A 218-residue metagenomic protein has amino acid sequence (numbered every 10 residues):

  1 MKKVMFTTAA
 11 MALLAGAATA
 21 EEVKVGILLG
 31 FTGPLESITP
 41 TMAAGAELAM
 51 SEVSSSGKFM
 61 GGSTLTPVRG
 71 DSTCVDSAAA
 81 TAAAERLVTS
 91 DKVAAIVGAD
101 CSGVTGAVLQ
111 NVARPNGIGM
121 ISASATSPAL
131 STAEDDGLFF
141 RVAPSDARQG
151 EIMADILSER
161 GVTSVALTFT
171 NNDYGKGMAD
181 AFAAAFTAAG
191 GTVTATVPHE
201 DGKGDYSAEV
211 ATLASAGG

Functional and structural regions predicted by a protein language model:
M1-A20: Gram-negative bacterial Sec-dependent N-terminal signal peptides
A10, E47, A78-E85, T89 (+3 more regions): Amphipathic, non-transmembrane alpha-helical secondary structure
A18-I27, K58-T64, L157-T163: Immediate post-signal peptide segment of exported/extracytoplasmic ligand-binding proteins
G26-E47, G70-S77, D100, T168-K176: Extracytoplasmic "Venus flytrap"
S37-M42, G57-L130, V142, E200-G204: Beta-alpha junction/loop-to-helix N-cap segments that form part of ligand/metal-binding clefts
A44-P67, T187-T192: Signal peptide-proximal N-terminal region of secreted/periplasmic/extracellular or secretory-lumen proteins
P128-S131, G137-G218: Extracellular/periplasmic Venus flytrap/periplasmic-binding protein
